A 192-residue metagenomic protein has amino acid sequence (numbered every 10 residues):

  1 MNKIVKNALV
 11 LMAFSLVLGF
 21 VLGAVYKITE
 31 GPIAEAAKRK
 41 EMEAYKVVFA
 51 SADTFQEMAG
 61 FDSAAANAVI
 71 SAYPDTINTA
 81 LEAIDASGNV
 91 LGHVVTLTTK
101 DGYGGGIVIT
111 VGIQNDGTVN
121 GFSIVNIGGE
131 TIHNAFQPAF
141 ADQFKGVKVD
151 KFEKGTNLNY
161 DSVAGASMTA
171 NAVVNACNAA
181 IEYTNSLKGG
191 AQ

Functional and structural regions predicted by a protein language model:
N2-Q192: Flexible, solvent-exposed loop/hinge segments and secondary-structure transition points
